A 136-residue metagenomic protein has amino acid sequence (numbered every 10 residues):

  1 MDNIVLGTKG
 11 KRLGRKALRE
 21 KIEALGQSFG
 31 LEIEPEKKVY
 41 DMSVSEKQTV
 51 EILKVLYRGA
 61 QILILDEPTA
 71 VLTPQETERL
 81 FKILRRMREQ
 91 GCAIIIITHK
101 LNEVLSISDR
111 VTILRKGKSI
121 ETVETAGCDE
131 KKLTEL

Functional and structural regions predicted by a protein language model:
M1-L136: Glycine-rich phosphate-binding loops of nucleotide-dependent enzymes
